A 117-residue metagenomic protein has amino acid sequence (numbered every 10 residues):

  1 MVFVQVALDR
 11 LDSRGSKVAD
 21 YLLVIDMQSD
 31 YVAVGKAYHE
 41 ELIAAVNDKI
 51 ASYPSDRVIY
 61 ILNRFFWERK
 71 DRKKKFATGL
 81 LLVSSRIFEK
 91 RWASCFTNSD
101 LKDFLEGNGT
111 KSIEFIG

Functional and structural regions predicted by a protein language model:
M1-A7, E106, F115: Extended hydrophobic/aromatic-rich secondary-structure runs
V2-I87: Active-site acidic carboxylates
L81-G117: Internal catalytic-core helix/loop-beta-alpha segment that presents or stabilizes conserved functional determinants
